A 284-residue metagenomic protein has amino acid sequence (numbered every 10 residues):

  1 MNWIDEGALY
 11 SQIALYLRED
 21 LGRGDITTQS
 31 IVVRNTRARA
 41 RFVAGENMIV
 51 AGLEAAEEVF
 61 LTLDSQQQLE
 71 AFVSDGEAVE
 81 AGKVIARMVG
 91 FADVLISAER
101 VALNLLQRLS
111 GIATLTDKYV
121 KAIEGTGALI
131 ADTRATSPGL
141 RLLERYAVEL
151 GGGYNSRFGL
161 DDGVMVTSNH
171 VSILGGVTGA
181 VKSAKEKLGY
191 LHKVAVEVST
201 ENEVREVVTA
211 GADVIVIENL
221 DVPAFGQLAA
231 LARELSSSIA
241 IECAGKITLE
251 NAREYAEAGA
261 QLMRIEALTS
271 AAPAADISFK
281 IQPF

Functional and structural regions predicted by a protein language model:
M1-A210, V214, P223-L231, I239-E242 (+3 more regions): Acidic/glycine-rich phosphate/pyrophosphate-binding loops and surrounding catalytic core that coordinate Mg2+
N219, G245, A267: Short secondary-structure boundary segments
S236: Conserved phosphotransfer cores of two-component systems
L249: Cys/His-rich Zn2+-binding cysteine-cluster or related metal-binding knuckle/ribbon modules and their
S278-F284: Active-site loop ensemble at the mouth of alpha/beta enzyme cores that anchors a bound cofactor
